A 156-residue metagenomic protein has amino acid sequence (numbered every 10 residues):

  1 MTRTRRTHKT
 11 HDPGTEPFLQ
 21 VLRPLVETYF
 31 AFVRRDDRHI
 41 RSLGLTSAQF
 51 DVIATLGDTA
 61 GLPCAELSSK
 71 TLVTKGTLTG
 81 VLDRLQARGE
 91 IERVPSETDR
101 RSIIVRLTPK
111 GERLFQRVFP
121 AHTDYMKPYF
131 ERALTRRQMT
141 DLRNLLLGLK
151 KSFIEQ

Functional and structural regions predicted by a protein language model:
M1-L43, A133, T140, G148: N-terminal leader segment of winged-helix/HTH proteins
T2-T7, V33, D83-D141: Charged, amphipathic alpha-helical coiled-coil/dimerization segments
Q20, P24, D51-A54, R113: Pre-recognition alpha-helix immediately N-terminal to the DNA-recognition helix within helix-turn-helix or winged-helix
P24, L56, K75, Y125-K127: Anionic, Ser/Thr-rich low-complexity intrinsically disordered regions
Y29, F115, K150-F153: A structural signal for well-ordered alpha-helices, especially hydrophobic packing surfaces of coiled-coils
F30-T74: N-terminal helix-turn-helix DNA-binding core of bacterial DNA-binding proteins
C64-A65, G76, D83, I103: Residues within helix-turn-helix
T140-Q156: Exposed, interaction-prone assembly regions rather than primary DNA-binding/catalytic cores
